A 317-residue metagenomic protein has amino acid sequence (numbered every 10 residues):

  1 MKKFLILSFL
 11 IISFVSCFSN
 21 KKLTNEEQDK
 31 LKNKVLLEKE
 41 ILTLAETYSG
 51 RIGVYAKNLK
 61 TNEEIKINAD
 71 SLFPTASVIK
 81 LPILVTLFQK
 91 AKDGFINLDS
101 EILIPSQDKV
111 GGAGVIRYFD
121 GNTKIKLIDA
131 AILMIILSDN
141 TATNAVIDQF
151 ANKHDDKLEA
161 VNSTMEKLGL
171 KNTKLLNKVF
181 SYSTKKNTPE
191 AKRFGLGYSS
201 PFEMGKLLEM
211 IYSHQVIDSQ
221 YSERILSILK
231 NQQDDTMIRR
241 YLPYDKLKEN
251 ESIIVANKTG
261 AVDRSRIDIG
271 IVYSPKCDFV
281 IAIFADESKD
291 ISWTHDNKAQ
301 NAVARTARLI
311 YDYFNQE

Functional and structural regions predicted by a protein language model:
M1-Q28: Bacterial Sec-dependent N-terminal signal peptides
F18-I41, D148-K153, L158, K206-E317: Structured C-terminal helix/loop/strand segments within mature extracytoplasmic catalytic/sensor domains
K22-S71: Beta-lactamase-like hydrolase cores
N62, F73-I102, M204, I281: Active-site SXXK
Q89-Q107, K157-N162, D218-S222: Short, well-structured active-site flanking segments
L98-V115, F150-N152, V179-S183, R224-I228 (+1 more regions): Acidic helix-start/capping segments at beta-turn-to-alpha-helix junctions
V110-I147: Conserved catalytic neighborhood of penicillin-recognizing serine enzymes
A131, N144-S213: Mid-domain, small-residue-enriched loop/turn segments at the edges of structured enzyme/sensor domains
